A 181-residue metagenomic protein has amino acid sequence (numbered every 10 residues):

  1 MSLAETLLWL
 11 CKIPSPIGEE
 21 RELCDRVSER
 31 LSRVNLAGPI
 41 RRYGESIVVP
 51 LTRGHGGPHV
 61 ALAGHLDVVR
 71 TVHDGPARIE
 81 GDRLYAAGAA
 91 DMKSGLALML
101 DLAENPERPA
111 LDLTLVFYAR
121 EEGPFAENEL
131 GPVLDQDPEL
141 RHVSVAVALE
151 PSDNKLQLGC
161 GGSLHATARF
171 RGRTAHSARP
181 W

Functional and structural regions predicted by a protein language model:
M1-I13, C160-G162: N-terminal hydrophobic or amphipathic helices/low-complexity stretches enriched in small/hydrophobic/Pro/Gly
T6-W9, S15-G57, A77-R78: A non-catalytic alpha/beta surface segment that caps or lines the substrate-entry region of metallo-dependent hydrolase
P14, L31, L62-H65, M99 (+1 more regions): Buried hydrophobic positions in well-ordered alpha/beta secondary-structure cores of metabolic enzymes
L51, F170-G172: Short beta-strand-to-loop capping motifs
P58-F117, F125, E139: Active-site metal-coordination/substrate-binding segment of hydrolases, especially metallo-dependent peptidases
H65-V69, S152, R173: Short glycine-rich anion-binding loops that position phosphate/pyrophosphate groups of nucleotides and phosphorylated
A97-H165: Acidic/histidine-rich catalytic neighborhood of metal-dependent amide-processing enzymes
A178-W181: Acidic-enriched catalytic cores of C-N bond-cleaving enzymes acting on peptides and small amides
